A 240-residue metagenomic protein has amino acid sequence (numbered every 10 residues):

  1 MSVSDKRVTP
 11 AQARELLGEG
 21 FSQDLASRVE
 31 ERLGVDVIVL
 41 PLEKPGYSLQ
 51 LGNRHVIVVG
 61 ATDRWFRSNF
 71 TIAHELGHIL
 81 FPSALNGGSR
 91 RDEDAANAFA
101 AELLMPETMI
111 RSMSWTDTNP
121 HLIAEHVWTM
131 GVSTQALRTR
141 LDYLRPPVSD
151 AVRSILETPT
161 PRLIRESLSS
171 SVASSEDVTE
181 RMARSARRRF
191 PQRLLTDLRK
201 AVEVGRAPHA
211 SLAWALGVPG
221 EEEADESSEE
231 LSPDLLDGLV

Functional and structural regions predicted by a protein language model:
M1-V240: Active-site hotspot residues in diverse enzymes, especially metal/ion-binding acidic/histidine motifs
